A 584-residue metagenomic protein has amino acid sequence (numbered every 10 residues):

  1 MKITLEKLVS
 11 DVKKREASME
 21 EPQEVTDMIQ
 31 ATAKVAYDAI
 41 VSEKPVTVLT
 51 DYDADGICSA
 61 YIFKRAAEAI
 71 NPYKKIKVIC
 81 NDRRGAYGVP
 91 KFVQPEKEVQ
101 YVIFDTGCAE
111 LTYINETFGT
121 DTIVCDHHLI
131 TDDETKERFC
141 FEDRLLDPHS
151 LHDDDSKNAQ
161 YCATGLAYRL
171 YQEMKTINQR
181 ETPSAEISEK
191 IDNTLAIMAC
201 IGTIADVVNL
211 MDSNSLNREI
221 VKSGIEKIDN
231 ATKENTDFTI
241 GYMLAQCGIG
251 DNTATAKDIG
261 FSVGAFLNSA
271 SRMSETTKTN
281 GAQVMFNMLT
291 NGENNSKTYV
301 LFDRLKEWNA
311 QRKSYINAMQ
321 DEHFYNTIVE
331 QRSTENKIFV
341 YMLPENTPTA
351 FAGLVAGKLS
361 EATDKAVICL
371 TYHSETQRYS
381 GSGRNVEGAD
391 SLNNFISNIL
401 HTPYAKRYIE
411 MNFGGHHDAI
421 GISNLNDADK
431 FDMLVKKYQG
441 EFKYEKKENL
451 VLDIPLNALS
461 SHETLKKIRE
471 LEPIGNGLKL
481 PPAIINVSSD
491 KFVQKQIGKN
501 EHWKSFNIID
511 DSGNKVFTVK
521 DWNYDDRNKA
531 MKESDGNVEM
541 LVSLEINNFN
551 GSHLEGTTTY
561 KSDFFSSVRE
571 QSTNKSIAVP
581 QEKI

Functional and structural regions predicted by a protein language model:
K2-Q100, F118-T120, K175-M433, Y444-K446 (+1 more regions): Hydrophobic helix-and-loop "lid/oligomerization" segment in the mid-to-C-terminal part of catalytic domains
T50, C80, D105, D126 (+2 more regions): Short beta-strand/turn micro-motifs composed of small residues that flank or help shape donor/cofactor-binding pockets
V93, Y101-I114, D121-N178, I187-S188 (+3 more regions): Conserved phosphate-handling catalytic cores of large alpha/beta enzymes
F266, N507-I509, L541-E545: Residue-level recognition of well-ordered beta-strand positions that form the cores of beta-sheet-rich folds across
G414, I468, S489-K491, D535-N548: OB-fold and OB-like beta-barrel modules that bind single-stranded nucleic acids
I454-N514: Accessory interdomain/linker segments of ATP-dependent helicases and helicase-like nucleic-acid enzymes that mediate
G513-K532: Beta-strand/loop nucleic-acid-binding surfaces
F549-K583: OB-fold/S1-family single-stranded nucleic acid-binding modules
